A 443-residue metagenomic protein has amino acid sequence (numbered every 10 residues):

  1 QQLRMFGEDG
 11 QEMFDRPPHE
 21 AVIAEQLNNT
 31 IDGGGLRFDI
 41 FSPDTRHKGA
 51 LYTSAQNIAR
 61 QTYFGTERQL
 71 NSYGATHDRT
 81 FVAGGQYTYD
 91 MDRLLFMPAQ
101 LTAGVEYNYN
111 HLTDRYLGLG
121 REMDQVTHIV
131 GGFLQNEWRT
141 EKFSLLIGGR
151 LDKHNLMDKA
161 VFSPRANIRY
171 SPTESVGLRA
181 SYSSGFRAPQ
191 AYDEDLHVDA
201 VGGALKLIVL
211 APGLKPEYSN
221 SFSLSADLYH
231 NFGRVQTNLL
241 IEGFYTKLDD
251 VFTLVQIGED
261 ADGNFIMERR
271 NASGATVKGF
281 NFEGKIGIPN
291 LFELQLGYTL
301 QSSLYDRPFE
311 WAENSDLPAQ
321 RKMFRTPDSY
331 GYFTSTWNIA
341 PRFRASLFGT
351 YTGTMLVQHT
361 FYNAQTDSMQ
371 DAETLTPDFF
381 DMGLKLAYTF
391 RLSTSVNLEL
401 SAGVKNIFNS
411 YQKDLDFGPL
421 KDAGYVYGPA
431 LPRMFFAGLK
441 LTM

Functional and structural regions predicted by a protein language model:
Q1, M5-G7, L51-N57, A103-Y109 (+9 more regions): Transmembrane beta-barrel strands of outer-membrane/channel proteins
Q1, P43-G49, R93-L101, K142-L145 (+6 more regions): Repeated loop/turn-to-beta-strand initiation elements of outer-membrane beta-barrel proteins
Q1-L101, V105, L228, V235-T237: Outer-membrane beta-barrel domain signature, strongest for Gram-negative TonB-dependent receptors and also present
Q11, H111, N155, S175-F222 (+5 more regions): Surface-exposed extracellular loop regions of Gram-negative outer-membrane beta-barrel proteins, predominantly
K48-F64, S171, R179, G213-R270 (+2 more regions): Membrane-embedded beta-barrel scaffold of Gram-negative outer-membrane proteins
F96-Q100, G120-K247, T299, T336: Structural signature of Gram-negative outer-membrane beta-barrels, strongest in the C-terminal barrel of TonB-dependent
L101-A103, R139-S144, N238-L239, F244-K247 (+2 more regions): Gram-negative outer-membrane beta-barrel transporters
A180, N220, K285-P289, E293-Q295 (+2 more regions): Conserved C-terminal beta-signal and adjacent last beta-strands/turns of outer-membrane beta-barrel proteins
